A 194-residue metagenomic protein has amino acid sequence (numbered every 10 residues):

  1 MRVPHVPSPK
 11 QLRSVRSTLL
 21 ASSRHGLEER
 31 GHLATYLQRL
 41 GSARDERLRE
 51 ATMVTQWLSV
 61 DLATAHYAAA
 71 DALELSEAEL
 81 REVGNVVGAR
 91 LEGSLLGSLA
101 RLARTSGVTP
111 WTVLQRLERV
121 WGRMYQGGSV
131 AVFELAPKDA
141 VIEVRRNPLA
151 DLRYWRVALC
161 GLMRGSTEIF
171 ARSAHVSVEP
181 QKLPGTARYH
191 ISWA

Functional and structural regions predicted by a protein language model:
M1-A78: N-terminal leader/assembly segments
P4-H5, P9-L12, S17-L20, G122-V157 (+1 more regions): Short terminal or interdomain "cap/linker" segment that borders an active site or interface and mediates
S8, S14-S17, S22-S23, S42 (+11 more regions): Generic serine detector
L37, T167-E168: Residue-level preference for well-ordered alpha-helical positions
S42-E50, L91-E92, K182-W193: Short, mixed-charge aromatic SLiMs
T52-V157, P180: Amphipathic interaction/junction segments at domain boundaries or subunit interfaces
C160: Short amphipathic alpha-helical segment that frequently serves as the phosphate-/nucleotide-binding helix
